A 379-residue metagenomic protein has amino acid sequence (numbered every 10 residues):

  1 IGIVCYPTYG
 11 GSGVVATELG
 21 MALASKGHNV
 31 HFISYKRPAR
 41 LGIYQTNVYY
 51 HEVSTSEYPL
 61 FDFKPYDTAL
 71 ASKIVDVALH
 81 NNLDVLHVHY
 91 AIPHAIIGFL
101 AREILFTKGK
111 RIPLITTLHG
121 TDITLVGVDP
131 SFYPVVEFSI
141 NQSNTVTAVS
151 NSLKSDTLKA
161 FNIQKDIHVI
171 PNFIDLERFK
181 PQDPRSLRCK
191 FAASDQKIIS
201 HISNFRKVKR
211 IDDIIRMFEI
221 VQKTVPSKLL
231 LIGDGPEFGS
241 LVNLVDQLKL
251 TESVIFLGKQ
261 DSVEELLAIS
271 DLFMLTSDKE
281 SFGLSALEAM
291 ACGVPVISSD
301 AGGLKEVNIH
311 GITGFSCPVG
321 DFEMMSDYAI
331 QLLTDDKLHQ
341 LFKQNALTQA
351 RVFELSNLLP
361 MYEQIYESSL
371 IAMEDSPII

Functional and structural regions predicted by a protein language model:
C5-Y9, M21-Y66: N-terminal strand-loop element at the rim of the active site of nucleotide-sugar-dependent glycosyltransferases
S152, F173: Carbohydrate-associated surface elements
K180-A193: A short helix/loop element that forms part of the nucleotide-sugar donor recognition site in Leloir-type
A193-K209, I215-F218: Conserved donor-binding/catalytic core segment of Leloir-type glycosyltransferases
V242-G258: Nucleotide-activated donor-binding/catalytic signature segment of Leloir-type glycosyltransferases, i.e., the conserved
K259, D278: Aromatic "clamp/platform" in nucleotide-sugar-dependent glycosyltransferases that forms part of the donor/acceptor
P295-S298, N308: Short hydrophobic beta-strand element within catalytic cores of glycosyltransferases and related nucleotide-activated
K305-I330, K337-L338: Change "using UDP/GDP/dTDP sugars" to "using nucleotide sugars
